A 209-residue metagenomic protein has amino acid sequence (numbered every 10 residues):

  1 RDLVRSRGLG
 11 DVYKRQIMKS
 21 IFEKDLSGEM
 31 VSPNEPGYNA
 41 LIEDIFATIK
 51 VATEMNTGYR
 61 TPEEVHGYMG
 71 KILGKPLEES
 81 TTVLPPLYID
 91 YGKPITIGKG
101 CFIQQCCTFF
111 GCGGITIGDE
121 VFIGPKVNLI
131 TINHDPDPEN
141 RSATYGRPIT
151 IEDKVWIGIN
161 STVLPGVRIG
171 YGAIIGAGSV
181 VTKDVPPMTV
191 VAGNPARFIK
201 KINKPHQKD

Functional and structural regions predicted by a protein language model:
R1-Q16: Single conserved hydrophobic/aromatic residue that forms the stacking wall/gate of nucleotide- or nucleobase-binding
S6, G74-K75, T182: Alpha-helix termination/capping residues and helix-transition junctions
K14-S80, A196-K200, K204-D209: Terminal amphipathic alpha-helical/low-complexity segments used for targeting or macromolecular assembly
L87-I97, F102-R168, N194-D209: Flexible, glycine/small-residue-enriched loop-and-beta-strand segment within the central core of proteins
W156, I174-G176, V180, M188: A generic "structured core" feature
R168, T182-K183: Active-site/ligand-binding-proximal alpha/beta "capping" segment
P186-P187, A192-P195: Acidic, glycine-centered active-site loop in nucleotide-sugar glycosyltransferases
